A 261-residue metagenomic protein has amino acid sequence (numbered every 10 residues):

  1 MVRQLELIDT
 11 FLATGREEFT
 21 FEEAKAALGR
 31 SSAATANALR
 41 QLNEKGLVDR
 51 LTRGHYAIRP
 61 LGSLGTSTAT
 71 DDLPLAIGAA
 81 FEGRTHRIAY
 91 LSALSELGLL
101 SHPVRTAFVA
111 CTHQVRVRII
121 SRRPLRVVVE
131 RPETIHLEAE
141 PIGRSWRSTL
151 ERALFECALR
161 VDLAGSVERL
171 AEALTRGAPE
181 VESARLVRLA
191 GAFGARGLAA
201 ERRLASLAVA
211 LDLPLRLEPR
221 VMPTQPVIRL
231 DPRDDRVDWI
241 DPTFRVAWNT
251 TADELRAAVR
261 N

Functional and structural regions predicted by a protein language model:
V2-G83, E180-R202, A258-V259: Short beta-edge/loop segments at beta->alpha junctions of small alpha/beta modules that act as binding/recognition
F21, N37-S63, S67-H136, D241-T250: Short gly/ser-rich loop at a beta-strand->alpha-helix junction or flexible surface loop bordering the NTP-binding
A24, A93, L154: A residue-level signal for conserved active-site and pocket-lining positions in enzyme catalytic cores
A27, E96-L97, C157: Generic structural signal for bulky hydrophobic/aromatic residues embedded in well-ordered secondary structure
H136-N261: Hydrophobic alpha-helical interaction segments
